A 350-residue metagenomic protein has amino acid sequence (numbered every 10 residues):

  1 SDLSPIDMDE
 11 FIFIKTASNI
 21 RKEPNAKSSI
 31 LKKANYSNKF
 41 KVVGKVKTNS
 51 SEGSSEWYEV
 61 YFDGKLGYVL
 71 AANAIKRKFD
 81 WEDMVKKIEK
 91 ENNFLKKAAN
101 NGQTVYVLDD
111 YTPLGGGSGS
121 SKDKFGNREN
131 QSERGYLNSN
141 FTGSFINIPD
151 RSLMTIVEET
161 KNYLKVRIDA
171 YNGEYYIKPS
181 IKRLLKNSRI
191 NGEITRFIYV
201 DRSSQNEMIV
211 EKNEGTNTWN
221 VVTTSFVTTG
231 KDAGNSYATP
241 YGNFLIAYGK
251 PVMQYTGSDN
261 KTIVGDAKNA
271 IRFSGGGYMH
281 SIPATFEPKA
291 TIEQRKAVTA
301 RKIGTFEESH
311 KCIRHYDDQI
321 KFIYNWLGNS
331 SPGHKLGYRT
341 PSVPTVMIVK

Functional and structural regions predicted by a protein language model:
S1-E59: N-terminus-biased targeting/localization segments
S1-M8, E56-G116, R167-F197: Boundary regions of SH3-family modules and the immediately adjacent low-complexity/disordered segments in eukaryotic
K15, I20-E23, S132-N138, V210-N213: Core beta-strand residues in small-molecule sensory/regulatory alpha/beta domains
P24-S29, Y136-G143, L327: Short alpha-helix capping/helix-loop boundary micro-motifs
S28-K33, T142-N147, N235-S236: Short, surface-exposed secondary-structure edge patches
K33-A72, F145-K182: SH3/SH3-like beta-barrel superfamily modules
D80-N101, T239, M253-K350: Exported/periplasmic cell-wall-interacting domains
S180-I292: Gly/Pro-biased beta-strand-loop elements
